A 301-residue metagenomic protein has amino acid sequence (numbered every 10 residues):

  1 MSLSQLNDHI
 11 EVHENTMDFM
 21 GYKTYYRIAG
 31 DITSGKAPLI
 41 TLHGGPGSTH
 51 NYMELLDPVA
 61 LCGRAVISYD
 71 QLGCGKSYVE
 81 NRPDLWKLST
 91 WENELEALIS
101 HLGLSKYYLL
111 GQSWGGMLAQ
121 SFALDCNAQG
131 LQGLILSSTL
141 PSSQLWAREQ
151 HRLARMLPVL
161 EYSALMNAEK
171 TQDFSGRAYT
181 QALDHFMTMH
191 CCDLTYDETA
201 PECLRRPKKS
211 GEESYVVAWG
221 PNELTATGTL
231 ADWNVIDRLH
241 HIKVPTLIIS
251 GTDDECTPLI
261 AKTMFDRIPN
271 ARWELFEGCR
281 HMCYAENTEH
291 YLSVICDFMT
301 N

Functional and structural regions predicted by a protein language model:
L3-K23: N-terminal cap/lid segment of alpha/beta-hydrolase-fold proteins
Y22-E80: Conserved HGGG/HGGXW glycine-rich cap/lid loop of the alpha/beta-hydrolase fold
S68-W114: Active-site loop/oxyanion-hole signature of alpha/beta-hydrolase fold enzymes
S105-E149: Conserved hydrolase catalytic core segment
G133-D173: Flexible "cap/lid" loop of the alpha/beta hydrolase fold
R155, A164-H240, V244: Alpha/beta-hydrolase
T229-C279: Conserved loop-alpha-helix segment in the C-terminal half of the alpha/beta-hydrolase fold that carries the catalytic
A271-N301: Catalytic active-site module of serine/aspartate enzymes centered on a nucleophile-bearing elbow/loop
